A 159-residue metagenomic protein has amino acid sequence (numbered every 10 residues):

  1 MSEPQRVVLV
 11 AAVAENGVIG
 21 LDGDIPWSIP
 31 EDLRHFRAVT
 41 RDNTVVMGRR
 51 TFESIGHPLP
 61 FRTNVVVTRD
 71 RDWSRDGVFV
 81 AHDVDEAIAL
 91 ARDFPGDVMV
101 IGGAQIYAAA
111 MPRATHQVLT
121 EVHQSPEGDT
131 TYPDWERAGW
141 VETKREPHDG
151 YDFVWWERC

Functional and structural regions predicted by a protein language model:
S2-C159: Enzymes that bind and transform nitrogen-containing heteroaromatic metabolites
